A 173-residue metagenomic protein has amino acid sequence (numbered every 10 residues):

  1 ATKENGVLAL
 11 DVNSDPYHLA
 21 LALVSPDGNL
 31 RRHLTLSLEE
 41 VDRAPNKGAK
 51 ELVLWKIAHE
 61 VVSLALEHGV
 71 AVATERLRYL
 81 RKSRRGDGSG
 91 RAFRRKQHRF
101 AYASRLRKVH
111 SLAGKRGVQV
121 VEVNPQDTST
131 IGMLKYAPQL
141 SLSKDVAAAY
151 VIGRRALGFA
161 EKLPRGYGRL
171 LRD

Functional and structural regions predicted by a protein language model:
A1-D173: Positively charged, helix-rich recognition surfaces that bind polyanionic ligands
